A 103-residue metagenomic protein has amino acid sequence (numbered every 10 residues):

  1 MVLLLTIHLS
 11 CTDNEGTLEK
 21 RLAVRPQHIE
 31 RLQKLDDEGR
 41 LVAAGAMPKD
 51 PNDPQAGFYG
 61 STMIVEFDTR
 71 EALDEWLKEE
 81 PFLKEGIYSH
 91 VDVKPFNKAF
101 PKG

Functional and structural regions predicted by a protein language model:
M1-G103: Conserved, structured core segments of small domains
